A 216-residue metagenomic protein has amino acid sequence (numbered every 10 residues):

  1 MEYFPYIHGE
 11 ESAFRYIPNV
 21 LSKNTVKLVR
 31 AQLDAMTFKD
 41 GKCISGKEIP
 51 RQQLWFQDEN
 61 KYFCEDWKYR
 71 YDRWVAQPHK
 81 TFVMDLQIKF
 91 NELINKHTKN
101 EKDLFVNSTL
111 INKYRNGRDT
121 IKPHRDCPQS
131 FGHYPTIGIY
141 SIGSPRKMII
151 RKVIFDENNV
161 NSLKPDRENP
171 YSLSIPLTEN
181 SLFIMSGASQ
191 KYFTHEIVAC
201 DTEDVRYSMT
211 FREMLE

Functional and structural regions predicted by a protein language model:
M1-E216: Non-heme Fe(II) oxygenase metal-center motifs and adjacent flexible, charged/small-residue loops
